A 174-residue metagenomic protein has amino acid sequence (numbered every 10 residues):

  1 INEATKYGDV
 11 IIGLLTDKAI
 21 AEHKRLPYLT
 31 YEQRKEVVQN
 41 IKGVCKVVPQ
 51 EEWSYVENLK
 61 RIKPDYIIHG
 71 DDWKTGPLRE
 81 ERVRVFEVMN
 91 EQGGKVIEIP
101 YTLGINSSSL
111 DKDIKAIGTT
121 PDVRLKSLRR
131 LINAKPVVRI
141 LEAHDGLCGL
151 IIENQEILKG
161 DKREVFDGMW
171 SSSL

Functional and structural regions predicted by a protein language model:
I1-T120: Nucleotidyltransferase catalytic core that binds NTPs
P121-L174: Alpha/beta enzyme core
